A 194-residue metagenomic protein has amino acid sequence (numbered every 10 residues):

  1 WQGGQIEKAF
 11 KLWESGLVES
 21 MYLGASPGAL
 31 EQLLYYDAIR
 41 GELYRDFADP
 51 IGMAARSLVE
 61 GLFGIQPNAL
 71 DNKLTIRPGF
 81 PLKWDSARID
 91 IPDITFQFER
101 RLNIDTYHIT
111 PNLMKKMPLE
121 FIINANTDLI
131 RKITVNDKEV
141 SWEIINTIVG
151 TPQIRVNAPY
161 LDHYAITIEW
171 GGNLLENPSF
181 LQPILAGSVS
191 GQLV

Functional and structural regions predicted by a protein language model:
Q2-V194: Non-catalytic C-terminal accessory modules of carbohydrate-active enzymes
